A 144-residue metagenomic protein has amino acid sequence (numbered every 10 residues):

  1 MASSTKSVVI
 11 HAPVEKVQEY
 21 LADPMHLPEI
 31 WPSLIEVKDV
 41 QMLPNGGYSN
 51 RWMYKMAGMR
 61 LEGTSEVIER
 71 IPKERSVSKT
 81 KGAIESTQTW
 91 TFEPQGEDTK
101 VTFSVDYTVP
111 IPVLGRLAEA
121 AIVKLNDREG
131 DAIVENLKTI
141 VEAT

Functional and structural regions predicted by a protein language model:
M1-A12, K55-R60, G130-I133: An N-terminal domain-start capping segment
M1-P44: Hydrophobic ligand-binding cavity/cleft-lining segments
S3-V9, G47-S49, E62, R75 (+2 more regions): Intrinsic-disorder/low-complexity, polar/charged segments enriched in Ser/Thr/Lys/Arg/Asp/Glu/Gln
S7-H11, M53, E66, K79 (+1 more regions): Generic structural detector for well-ordered beta-strands
E15-E19, P94-E97, E135, T139: Replace "anionic and nucleotidyl ligands
E29, K38-I84, A132-T144: Glycine-rich portal/gate segments that line the openings of hydrophobic small-molecule binding cavities
K79-D131: Beta-strand/loop substructures that line and gate deep hydrophobic ligand-binding cavities in soluble
